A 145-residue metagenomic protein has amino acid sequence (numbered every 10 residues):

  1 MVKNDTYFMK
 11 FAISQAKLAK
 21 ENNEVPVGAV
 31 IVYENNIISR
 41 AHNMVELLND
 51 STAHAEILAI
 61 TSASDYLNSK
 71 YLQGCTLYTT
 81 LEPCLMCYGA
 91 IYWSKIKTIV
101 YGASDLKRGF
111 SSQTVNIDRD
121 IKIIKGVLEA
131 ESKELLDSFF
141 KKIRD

Functional and structural regions predicted by a protein language model:
M1-N22, K70, P83-D145: Zinc-dependent deaminase
Y7, N36, L58: Active-site phosphate/pyrophosphate-handling residues
A12, A16-A19, A29, A55 (+1 more regions): Small-residue (primarily alanine) positions within well-ordered alpha-helices, especially packing/interaction faces
N23-V27, Q73: Short, basic and Ser/Thr-rich N-terminal targeting/leader segments
V27-N35: Short beta-strand scaffold segments in enzyme catalytic cores
I38-V45: Short beta->alpha transition motifs characteristic of CBS
N49-L81, M86: Helix-adjacent hinge/juxtasegments
